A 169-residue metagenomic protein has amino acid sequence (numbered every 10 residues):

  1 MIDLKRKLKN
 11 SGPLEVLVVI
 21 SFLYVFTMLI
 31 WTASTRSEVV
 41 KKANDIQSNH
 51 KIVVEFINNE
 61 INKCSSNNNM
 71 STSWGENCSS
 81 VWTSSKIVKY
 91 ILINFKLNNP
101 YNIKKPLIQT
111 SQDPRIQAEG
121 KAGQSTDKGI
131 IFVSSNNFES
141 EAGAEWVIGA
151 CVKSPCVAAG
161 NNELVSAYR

Functional and structural regions predicted by a protein language model:
M1-D3: N-terminal hydrophobic targeting signals that begin at the initiator methionine
K5-I52: Amphipathic alpha-helical segments typified by the pilin-like N-terminal helix that continues immediately C-terminal
K7, K42, I46-Q47, E55 (+4 more regions): Intrinsic disorder/low-complexity signature
L17, V53, I57, I131 (+1 more regions): Hydrophobic beta-strand residues in large extracellular and virion-surface proteins
S37, Q47-N68: N-terminal alpha-helical signal peptides/signal-anchor transmembrane segments
N62-R169: Periplasmic/extracellular, small/polar-rich flexible segments of pilin-like filament-forming proteins
